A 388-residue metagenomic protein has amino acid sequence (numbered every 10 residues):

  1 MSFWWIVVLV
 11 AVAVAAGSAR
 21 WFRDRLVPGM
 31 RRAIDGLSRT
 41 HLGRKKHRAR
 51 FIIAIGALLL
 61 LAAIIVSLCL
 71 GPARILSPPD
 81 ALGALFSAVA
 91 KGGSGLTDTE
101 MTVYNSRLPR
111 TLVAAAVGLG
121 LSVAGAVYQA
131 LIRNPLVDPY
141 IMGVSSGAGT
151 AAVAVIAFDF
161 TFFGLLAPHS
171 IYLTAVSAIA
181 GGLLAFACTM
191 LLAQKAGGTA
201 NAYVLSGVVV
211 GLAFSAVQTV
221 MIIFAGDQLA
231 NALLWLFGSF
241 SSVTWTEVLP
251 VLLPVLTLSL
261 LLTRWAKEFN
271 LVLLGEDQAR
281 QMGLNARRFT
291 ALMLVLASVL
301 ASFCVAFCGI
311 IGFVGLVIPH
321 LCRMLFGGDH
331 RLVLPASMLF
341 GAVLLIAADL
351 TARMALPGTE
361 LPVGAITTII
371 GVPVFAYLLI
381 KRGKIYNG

Functional and structural regions predicted by a protein language model:
M1-G388: Alpha-helical transmembrane segments in inner-membrane proteins
